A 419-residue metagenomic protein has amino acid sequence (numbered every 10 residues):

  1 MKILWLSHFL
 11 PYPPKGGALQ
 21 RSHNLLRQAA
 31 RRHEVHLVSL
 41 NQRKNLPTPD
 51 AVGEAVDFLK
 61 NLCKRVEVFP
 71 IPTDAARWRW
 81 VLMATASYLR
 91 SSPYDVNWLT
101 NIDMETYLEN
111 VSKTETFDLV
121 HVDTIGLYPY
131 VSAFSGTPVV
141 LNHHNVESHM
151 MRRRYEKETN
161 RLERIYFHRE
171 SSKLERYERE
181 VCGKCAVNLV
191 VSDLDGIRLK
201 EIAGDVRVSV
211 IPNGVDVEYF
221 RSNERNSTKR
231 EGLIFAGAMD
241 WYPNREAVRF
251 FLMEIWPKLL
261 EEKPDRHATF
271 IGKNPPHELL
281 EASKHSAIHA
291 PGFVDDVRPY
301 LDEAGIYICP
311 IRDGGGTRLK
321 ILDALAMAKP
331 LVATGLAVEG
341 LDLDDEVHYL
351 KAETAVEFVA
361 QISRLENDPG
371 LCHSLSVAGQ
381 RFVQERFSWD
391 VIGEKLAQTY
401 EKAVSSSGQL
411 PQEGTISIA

Functional and structural regions predicted by a protein language model:
H8, R77-W98, V140-R176, A238 (+1 more regions): Acceptor-binding helix/loop patch of EC 2.4 sugar-transfer enzymes, predominantly nucleotide-sugar-dependent
R65, D265-L301, I306: Nucleotide-activated donor-binding/catalytic signature segment of Leloir-type glycosyltransferases, i.e., the conserved
R152, K200, V215-R230: Acidic anion/phosphate-binding donor-loop and adjacent secondary structure in glycosyltransferase catalytic cores
A186, A287, P299-G316, M327-P330: Acidic donor-binding loop of glycosyltransferase active sites
L194, G214: Carbohydrate-associated surface elements
K320-A326, P330-T334: Short hydrophobic beta-strand element within catalytic cores of glycosyltransferases and related nucleotide-activated
G340-S363, G370-L371: Change "using UDP/GDP/dTDP sugars" to "using nucleotide sugars
L371-E385, I392-Q398: A short, well-ordered alpha-helix in the C-terminal region of glycosyltransferases
